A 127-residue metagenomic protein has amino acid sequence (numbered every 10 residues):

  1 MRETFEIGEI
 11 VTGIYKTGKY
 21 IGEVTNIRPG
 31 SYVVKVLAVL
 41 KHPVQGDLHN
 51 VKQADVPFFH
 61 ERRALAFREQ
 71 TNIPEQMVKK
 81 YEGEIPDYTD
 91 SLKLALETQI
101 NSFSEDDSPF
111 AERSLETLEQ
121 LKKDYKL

Functional and structural regions predicted by a protein language model:
M1-Y15: Short coil-to-beta transition motif at edge beta-strands of beta-rich domains
E9, G13, I21-E23, L48 (+3 more regions): Generic structural signal for short, flexible, solvent-exposed coil/loop and linker residues
G18-P29: Short beta-strand-centered aromatic/proline hotspots
G22, Y32-A38: SH3/SH3-like beta-barrel fold
L37-F67: Acidic, aromatic-enriched beta-alpha/helix-loop junctions
V56-L127: Charge/polar-rich, low-complexity and marginally structured segments
